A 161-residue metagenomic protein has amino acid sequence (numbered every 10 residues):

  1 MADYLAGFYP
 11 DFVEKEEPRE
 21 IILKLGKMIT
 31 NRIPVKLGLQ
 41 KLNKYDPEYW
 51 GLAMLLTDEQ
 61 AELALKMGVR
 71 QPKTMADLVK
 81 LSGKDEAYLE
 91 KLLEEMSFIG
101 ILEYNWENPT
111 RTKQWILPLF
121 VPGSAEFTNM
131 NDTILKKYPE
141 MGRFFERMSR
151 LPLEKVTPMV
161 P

Functional and structural regions predicted by a protein language model:
A2-Y49: Long, low-complexity, charged/polar intrinsically disordered regions in eukaryotic proteins
M54-A61: Short helix-coil-helix linker/hinge
A64-L65: Hydrophobic residues on short alpha-helical segments
V69-S82: Short acidic, hydrophobic short linear motifs in intrinsically disordered regions
S82-F98: Short amphipathic alpha-helical interaction segments
S97-N108: A short, conserved structural fragment
R111-E154: Short, amphipathic alpha-helical interaction segments positioned at domain boundaries
T157-P161: Short, intrinsically disordered, charge-balanced linker/junction segments flanking boundaries in proteins
